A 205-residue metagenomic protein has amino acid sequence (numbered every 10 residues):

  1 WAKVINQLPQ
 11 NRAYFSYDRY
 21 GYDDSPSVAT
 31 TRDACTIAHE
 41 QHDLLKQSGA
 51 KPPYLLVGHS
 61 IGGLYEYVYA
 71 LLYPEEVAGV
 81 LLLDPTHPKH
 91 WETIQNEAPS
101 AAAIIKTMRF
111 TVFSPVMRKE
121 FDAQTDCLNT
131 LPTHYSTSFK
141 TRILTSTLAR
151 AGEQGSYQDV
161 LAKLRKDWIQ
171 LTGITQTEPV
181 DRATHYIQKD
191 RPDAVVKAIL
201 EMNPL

Functional and structural regions predicted by a protein language model:
W1-V4: The serine-hydrolase catalytic nucleophile loop
S16-L55: Active-site loop/oxyanion-hole signature of alpha/beta-hydrolase fold enzymes
R19-D23, H87, T184: Alpha/beta-hydrolase active-site loop signature
K51-K89: Conserved hydrolase catalytic core segment
L81-R118, V160-K163: Flexible "cap/lid" loop of the alpha/beta hydrolase fold
S114-H134, Q158-L164: Active-site nucleophile elbow and catalytic-triad environment of alpha/beta-hydrolase enzymes
R150-D181: Conserved loop-alpha-helix segment in the C-terminal half of the alpha/beta-hydrolase fold that carries the catalytic
G173-L205: Catalytic active-site module of serine/aspartate enzymes centered on a nucleophile-bearing elbow/loop
